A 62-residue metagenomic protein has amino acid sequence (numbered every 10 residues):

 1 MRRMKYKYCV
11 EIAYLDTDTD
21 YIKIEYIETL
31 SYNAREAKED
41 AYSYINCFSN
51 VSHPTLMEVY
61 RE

Functional and structural regions predicted by a protein language model:
R2-I24: Short aromatic-glycine-(Arg/Gly/Cys) micro-motifs in beta-strand/loop hairpins
K5-K7, D40, P54: Compositionally biased, low-complexity intrinsically disordered regions
C9-E11, I27, V51, L56-M57: Mature secreted bioactive peptide module from preproproteins
A13-T17, Y32-A34, E62: Generic structural motif
L15, E36-E39, S43: Short stretches within intrinsically disordered, low-complexity N-terminal or propeptide regions
Y21-E36, M57: A short, exposed loop/beta-hairpin motif centered on an aromatic-Gly-Thr core
Y42-E62: Short, mixed-charge low-complexity intrinsically disordered segments
